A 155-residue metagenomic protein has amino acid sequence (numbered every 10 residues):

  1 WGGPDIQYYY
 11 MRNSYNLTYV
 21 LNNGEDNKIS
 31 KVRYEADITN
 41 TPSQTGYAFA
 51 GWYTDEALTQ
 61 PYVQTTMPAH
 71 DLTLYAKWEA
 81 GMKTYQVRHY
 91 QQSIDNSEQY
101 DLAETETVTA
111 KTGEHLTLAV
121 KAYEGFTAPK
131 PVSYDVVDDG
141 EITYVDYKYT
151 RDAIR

Functional and structural regions predicted by a protein language model:
W1-R155: Secondary-structure capping and domain/repeat boundary segments
